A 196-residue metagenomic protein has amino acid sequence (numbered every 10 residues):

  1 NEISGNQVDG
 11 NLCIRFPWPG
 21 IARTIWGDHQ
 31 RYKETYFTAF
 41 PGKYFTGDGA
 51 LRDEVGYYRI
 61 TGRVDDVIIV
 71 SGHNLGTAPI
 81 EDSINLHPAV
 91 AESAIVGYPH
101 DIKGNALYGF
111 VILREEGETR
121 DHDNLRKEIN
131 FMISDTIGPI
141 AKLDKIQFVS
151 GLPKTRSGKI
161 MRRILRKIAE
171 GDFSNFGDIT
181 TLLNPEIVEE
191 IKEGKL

Functional and structural regions predicted by a protein language model:
N1, D48, V149-T155: Active-site and channel-lining beta-strand-loop segments that bind or position nucleotide-derived/phosphorylated
N1-F37, L75-T77, F173: Conserved ATP/PPi-binding loop(s) of AMP-dependent carboxylate-activating enzymes
G10, N105-L107, R156: Change "...and in nucleic-acid phosphodiester-cleaving endonucleases..." to "...and in nucleic-acid processing enzymes
C13, G72, S150: Small/polar loops that bind or transfer phosphate-bearing groups
W18, R23-G27, E34, G42 (+6 more regions): AMP-binding/adenylate-forming catalytic core of the ANL superfamily
Y32, T46, T155-S157: Ser/Thr-centric signal marking residues that sit in or immediately flank functional binding/regulatory motifs
G151-F176: A contiguous, mid-protein "functional segment" used to position or interact with cofactors/ions or partner subunits
